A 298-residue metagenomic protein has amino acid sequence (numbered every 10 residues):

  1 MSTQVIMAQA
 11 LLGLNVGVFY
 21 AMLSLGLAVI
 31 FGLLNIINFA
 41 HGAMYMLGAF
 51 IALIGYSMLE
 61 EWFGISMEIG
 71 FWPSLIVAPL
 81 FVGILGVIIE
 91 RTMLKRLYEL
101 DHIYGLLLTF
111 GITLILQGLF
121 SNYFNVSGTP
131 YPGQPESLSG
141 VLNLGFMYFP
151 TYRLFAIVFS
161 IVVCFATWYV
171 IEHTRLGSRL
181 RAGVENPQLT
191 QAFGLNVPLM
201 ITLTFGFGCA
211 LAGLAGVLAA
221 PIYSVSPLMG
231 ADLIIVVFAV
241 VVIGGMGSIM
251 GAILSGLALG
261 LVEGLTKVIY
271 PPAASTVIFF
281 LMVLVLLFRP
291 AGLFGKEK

Functional and structural regions predicted by a protein language model:
M1-S24, I51, E61-S74, D101-Y104 (+3 more regions): Membrane-interfacial amphipathic/re-entrant helices at transmembrane-helix boundaries
L11, A40-I88: Membrane-embedded helix boundary and interhelical linker motif in transport proteins
V16, M147-V225, I249-S255: Helix-loop-helix "hairpin" substructures at the membrane interface of multi-pass membrane proteins
Y20, G64-M67, F71-L80, T202-A212 (+3 more regions): Transmembrane alpha-helical segments in multi-pass inner-membrane proteins
L27-F50, E99-Y104, L176-R179, V197 (+5 more regions): Short, non-helical or kinked segments that cap or interrupt transmembrane helices
G32-A40, I84-P130, V170-G177, A231-I234 (+2 more regions): Short loop segments and helix-boundary regions at transmembrane helix junctions of multi-pass inner-membrane proteins
A49-I54, A78-L85, F110-F120, F159-W168 (+4 more regions): Hydrophobic core segments of alpha-helical transmembrane domains in multi-pass membrane transport and ion-translocation
R96-L97, G105-H173, M200, L265 (+4 more regions): Transmembrane helix-bundle core of multi-pass membrane transporters and related energy-transducing complexes
